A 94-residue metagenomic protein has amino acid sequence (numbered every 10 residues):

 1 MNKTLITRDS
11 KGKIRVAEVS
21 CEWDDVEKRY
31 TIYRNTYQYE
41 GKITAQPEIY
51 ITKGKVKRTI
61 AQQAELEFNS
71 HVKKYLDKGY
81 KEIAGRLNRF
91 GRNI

Functional and structural regions predicted by a protein language model:
M1-I94: Catalytic cores of nucleic-acid ligases and guanylyltransferases
